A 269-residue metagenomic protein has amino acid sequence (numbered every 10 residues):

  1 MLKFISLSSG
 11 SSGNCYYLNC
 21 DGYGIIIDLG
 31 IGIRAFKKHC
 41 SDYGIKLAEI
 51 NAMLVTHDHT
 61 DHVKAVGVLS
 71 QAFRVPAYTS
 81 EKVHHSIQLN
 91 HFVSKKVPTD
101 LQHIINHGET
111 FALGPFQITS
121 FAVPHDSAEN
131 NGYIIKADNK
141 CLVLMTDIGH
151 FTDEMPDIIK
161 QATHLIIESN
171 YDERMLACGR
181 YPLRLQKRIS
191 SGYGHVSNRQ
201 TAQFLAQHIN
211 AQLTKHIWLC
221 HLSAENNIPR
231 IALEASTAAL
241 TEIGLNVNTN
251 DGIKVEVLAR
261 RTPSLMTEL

Functional and structural regions predicted by a protein language model:
M1-Y43, N131-D147, H164: Conserved beta-strand hairpin/beta-sheet module of binuclear metal-dependent hydrolase folds, prominently
I5-C15, D58-H62, V66, I118-S120: Structured catalytic core of nucleotide-sugar glycosyltransferases
I27-G30, I50-D58, Y78-E81, V143-T146 (+3 more regions): Active-site neighborhood of phospho(di)ester-bond hydrolases with catalytic His/Asp-centered motifs
I33-S80: Active-site metal-binding motif and surrounding structural segment of the metallo-beta-lactamase
I50, T99, A162-T163: Short, well-ordered alpha-helix to beta-strand connector turns
K64-F73, Q88-H91, N227-E234: Metal-dependent catalytic neighborhoods of phosphoester/phosphodiester hydrolases
E81-G132, K136-N139: Metallo-beta-lactamase
D153-V255: Cap/insert and terminal regions of metallo-dependent hydrolase folds
